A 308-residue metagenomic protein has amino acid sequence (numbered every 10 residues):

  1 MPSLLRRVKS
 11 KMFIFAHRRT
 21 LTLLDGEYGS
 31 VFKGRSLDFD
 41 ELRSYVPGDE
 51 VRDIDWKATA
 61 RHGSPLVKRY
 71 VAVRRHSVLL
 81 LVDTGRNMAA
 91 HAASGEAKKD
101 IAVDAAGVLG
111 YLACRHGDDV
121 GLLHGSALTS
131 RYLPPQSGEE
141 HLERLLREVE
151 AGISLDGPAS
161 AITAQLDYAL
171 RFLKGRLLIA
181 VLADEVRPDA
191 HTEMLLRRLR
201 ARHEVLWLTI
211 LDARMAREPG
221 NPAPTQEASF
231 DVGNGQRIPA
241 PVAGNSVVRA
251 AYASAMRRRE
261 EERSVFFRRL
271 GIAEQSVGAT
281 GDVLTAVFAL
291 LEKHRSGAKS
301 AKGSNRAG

Functional and structural regions predicted by a protein language model:
M1-V31, F39, S44-D49, A58 (+2 more regions): Exposed, interaction-prone extracellular/peripheral surfaces
R35: Residues that recognize and position ribonucleotide moieties
R52-H62: N-terminal low-complexity, intrinsically disordered segments
